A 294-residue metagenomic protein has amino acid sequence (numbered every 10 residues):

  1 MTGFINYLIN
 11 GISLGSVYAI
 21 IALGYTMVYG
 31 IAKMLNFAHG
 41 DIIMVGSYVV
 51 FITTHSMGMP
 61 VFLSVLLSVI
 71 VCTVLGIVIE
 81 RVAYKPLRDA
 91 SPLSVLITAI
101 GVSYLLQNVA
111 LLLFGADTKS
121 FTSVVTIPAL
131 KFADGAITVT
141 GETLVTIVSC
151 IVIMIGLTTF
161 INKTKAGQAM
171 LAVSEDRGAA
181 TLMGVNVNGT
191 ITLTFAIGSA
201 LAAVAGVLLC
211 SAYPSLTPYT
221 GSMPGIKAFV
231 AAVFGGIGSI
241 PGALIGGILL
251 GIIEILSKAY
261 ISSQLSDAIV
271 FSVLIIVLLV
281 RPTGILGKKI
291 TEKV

Functional and structural regions predicted by a protein language model:
M1-I21, V49, V61-S64, A90-I97 (+4 more regions): Membrane-interfacial amphipathic/re-entrant helices at transmembrane-helix boundaries
I9, I31-V78, V82, L87 (+1 more regions): Membrane-embedded helix boundary and interhelical linker motif in transport proteins
L14-G15, A136-L216, I240-I245: Helix-loop-helix "hairpin" substructures at the membrane interface of multi-pass membrane proteins
S16, Y25-S47, V61, D89-S94 (+7 more regions): Short, non-helical or kinked segments that cap or interrupt transmembrane helices
I20, G58-I70, T192-A202, L208-S272: Transmembrane alpha-helical segments in multi-pass inner-membrane proteins
Y25, G58-V102, V109, I245-L250 (+1 more regions): Alpha-helical transmembrane segments within multi-pass membrane transporters and channels
S47-F51, V69-L75, I100-A110, S149-T158 (+5 more regions): Hydrophobic core segments of alpha-helical transmembrane domains in multi-pass membrane transport and ion-translocation
L87, P92-K163, T190, L256 (+4 more regions): Transmembrane helix-bundle core of multi-pass membrane transporters and related energy-transducing complexes
